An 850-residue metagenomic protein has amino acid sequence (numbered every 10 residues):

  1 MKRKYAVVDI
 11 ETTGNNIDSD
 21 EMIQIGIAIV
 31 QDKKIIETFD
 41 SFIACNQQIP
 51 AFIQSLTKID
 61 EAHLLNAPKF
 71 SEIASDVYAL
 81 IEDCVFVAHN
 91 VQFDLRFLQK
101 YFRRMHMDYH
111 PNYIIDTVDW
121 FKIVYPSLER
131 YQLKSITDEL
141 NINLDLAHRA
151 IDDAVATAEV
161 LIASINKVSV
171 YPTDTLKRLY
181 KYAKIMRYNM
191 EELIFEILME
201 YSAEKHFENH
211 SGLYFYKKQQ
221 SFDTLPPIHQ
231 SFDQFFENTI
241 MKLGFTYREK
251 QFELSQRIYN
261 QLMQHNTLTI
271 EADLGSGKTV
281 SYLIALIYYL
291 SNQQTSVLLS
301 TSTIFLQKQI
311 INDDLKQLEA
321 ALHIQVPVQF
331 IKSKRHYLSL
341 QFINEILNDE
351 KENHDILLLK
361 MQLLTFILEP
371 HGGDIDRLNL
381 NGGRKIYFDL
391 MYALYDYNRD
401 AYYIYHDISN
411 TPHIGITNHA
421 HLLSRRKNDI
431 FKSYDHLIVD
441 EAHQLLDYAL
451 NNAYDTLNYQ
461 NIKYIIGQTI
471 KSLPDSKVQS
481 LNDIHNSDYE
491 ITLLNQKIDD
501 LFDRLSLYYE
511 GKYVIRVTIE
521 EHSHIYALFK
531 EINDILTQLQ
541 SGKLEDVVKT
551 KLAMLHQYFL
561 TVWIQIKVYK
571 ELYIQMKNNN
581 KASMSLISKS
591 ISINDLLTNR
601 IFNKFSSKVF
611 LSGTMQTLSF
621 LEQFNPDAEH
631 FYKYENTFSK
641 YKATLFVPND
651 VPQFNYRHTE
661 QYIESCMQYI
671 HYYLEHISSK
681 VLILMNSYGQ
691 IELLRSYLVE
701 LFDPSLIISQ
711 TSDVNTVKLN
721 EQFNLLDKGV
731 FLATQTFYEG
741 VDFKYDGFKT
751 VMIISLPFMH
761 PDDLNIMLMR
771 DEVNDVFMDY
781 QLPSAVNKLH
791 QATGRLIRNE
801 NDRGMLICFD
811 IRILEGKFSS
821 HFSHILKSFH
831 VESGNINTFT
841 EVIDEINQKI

Functional and structural regions predicted by a protein language model:
M1, A163-Q234: Acidic two-metal-ion nuclease catalytic site recognized across multiple nuclease folds, prominently DnaQ/RNase D-T
M1-Y113, P126-L144, H148: Conserved non-catalytic scaffold segment of RNase H-like nuclease domains
D223-T269: Conserved pre-motif I regulatory segment
D233-E237, Q294-S296, S300-H413, I766: A substrate-engagement module of RecA-like helicase motors
Q264-I284: Walker A/P-loop
K308, L394-H413, N418-N533, G613-P626: Signature of the SF2 helicase/ATPase Hel1-core->accessory helical subdomain module
L390-P412, R426-N428, T537-Q653, R657-Y662 (+1 more regions): A contiguous, basic/glycine-rich beta-loop/short-helix subdomain that forms a polymer-engagement track
N649-E660, D713-L814: Conserved RecA-like P-loop NTPase helicase motor core
